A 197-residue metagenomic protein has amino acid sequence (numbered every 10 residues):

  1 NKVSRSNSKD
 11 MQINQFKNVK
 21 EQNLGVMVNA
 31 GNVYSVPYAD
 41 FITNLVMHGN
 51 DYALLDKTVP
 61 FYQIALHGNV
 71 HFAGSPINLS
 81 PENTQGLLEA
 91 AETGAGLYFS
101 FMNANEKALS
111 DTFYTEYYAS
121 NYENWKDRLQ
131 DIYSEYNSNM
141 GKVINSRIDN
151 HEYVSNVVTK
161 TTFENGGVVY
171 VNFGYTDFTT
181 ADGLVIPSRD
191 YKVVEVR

Functional and structural regions predicted by a protein language model:
K2-R197: Active-site-proximal substrate-binding groove within the catalytic cores of carbohydrate-active enzymes
